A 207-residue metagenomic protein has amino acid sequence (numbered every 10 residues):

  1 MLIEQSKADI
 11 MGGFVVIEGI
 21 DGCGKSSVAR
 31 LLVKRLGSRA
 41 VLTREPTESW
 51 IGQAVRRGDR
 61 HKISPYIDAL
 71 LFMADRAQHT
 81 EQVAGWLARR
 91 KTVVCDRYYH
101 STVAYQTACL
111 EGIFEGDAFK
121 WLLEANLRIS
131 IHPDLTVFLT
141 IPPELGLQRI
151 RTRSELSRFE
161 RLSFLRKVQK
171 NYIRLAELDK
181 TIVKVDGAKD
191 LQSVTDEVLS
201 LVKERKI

Functional and structural regions predicted by a protein language model:
L2-A8, V33, E144-I207: NTP-dependent small-molecule kinase module
I10-F14: Pre-Walker A (Motif I) flank of P-loop NTPase domains
I17: Hydrophobic anchor at the beta1->P-loop junction of P-loop NTPases
G22-C23: ATP-binding Walker
S26: Walker A/P-loop
S38-R128: ATP-dependent small-molecule kinase phosphotransfer cores that center on conserved nucleotide phosphate-binding segments
T102-K170: A glycine- and Lys/Arg-enriched "phosphate-lid" helix/loop adjacent to the NTP-binding pocket of small-molecule kinases
